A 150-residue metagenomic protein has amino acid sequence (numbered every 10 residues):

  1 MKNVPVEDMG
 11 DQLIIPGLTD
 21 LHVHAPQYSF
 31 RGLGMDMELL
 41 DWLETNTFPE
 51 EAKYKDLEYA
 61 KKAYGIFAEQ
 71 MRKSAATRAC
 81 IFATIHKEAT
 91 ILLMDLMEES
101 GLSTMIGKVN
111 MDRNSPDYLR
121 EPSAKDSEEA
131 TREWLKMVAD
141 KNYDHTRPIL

Functional and structural regions predicted by a protein language model:
M1-I15: Histidine-rich, glycine-flanked metal-binding segment
D11, H22, F30, A75 (+2 more regions): Divalent metal-coordination and catalytic microenvironments
P16-Y28: Histidine-centered catalytic micro-motifs
S29-A60, R113-K125: Active-site gating loops and adjacent loop-to-helix segments of metal-dependent hydrolytic enzymes
E44-A52, E69-K73, T77-R78, E129-L150: Active-site gating/metal-coordination segments in enzymes
K55, T77-H86: A short, small-residue-rich loop immediately preceding and capping a beta-strand
D56-Q70, T90, D126-R132: Short, acidic/polar
E88-L150: Metal-coordinating catalytic core of metallo-dependent amide/deamination hydrolases
